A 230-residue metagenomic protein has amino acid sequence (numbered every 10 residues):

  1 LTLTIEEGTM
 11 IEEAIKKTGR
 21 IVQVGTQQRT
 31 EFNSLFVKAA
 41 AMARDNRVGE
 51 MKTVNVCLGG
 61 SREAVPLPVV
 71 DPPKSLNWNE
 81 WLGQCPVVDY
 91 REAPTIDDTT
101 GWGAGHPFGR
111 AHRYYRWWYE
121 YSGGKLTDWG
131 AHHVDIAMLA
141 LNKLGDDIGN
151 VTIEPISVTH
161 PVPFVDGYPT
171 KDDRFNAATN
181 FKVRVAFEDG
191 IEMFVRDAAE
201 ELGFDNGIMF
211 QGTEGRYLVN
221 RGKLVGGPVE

Functional and structural regions predicted by a protein language model:
T2-G83: A contiguous active-site-proximal alpha/beta segment in oxidoreductase catalytic domains
L3, V22-T26, K52-V56, E80-L82 (+6 more regions): Structural recognition of the beta-strand scaffold that forms the well-ordered cores of secreted hydrolase catalytic
A14-I21, D45-G49, K143-I148, A186-E192 (+1 more regions): Secondary-structure transition/capping motifs at alpha-helix termini and the adjoining loop/turn into the next element
V37, Y121, G226-E230: N-terminal redox-cofactor-binding region of secreted/periplasmic oxidoreductases
C57-R62, C85-P86, S157-P161, A199-E201 (+1 more regions): Glycine-rich beta-alpha junction loops
R62-V65, D89-R91, F204: Short, solvent-exposed loop/turn elements at domain surfaces
N79-D189: Rossmann-like dinucleotide-binding domain that binds NAD(P)(H)
K171-E230: NAD(P)-dinucleotide binding in Rossmann-like oxidoreductases
